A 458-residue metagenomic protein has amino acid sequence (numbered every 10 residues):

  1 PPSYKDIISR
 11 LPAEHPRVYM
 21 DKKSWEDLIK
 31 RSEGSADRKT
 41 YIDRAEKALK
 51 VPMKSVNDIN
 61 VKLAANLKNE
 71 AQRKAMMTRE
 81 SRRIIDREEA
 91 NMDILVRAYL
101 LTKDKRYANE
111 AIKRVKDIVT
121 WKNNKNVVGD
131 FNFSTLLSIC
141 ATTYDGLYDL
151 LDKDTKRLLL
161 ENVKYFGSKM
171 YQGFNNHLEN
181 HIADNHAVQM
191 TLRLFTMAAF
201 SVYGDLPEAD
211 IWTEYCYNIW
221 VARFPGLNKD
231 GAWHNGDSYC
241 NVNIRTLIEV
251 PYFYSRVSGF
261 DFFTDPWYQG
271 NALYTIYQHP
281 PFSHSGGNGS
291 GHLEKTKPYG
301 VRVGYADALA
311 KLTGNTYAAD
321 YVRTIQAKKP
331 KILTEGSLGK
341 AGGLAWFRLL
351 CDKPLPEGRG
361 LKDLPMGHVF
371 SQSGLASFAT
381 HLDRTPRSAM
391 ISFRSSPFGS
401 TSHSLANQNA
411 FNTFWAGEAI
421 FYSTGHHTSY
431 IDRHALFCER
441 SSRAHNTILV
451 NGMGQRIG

Functional and structural regions predicted by a protein language model:
P1-D43: Mature N-terminal, pre-catalytic/accessory segment of carbohydrate-active enzymes
Y4, W25, R38, I42 (+4 more regions): Short amphipathic alpha-helical segments that mediate assembly, nucleic-acid/protein binding, or membrane association
Y4-A13, Y19-K22, T155-Q189, K328-L344 (+2 more regions): Short, charged N-terminal helix-start/capping segments
R17-K22, S32, Y41-I42, E46-G291: Aromatic-lined, polymer-binding surfaces characteristic of secreted/periplasmic polysaccharide-degrading enzymes
R31-A45, D432-A444: Short, surface-exposed, low-complexity cationic segments
D37-K39, K68-A75, L333, D383-S388: Intrinsically disordered, low-complexity coil segments
H234, Y239-G458: Extended polysaccharide-engagement surfaces of secreted carbohydrate-active enzymes
